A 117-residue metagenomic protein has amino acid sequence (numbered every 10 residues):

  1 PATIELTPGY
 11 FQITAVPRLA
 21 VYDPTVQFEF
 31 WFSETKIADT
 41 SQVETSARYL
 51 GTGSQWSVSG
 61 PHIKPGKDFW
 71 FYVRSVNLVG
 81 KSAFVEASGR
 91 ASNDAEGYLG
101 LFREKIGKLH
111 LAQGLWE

Functional and structural regions predicted by a protein language model:
P1-P24, P65, G80-H110: Pro/Thr/Ser/Gly-rich low-complexity, intrinsically disordered linker/stalk tracts
I4, F11-I13, F30, V58 (+1 more regions): Hydrophobic beta-strand residues in large extracellular and virion-surface proteins
R18-R48, Y72-R74, E104: Extracellular low-complexity, O-glycosylation-prone stalks/linkers
E34, Q42, V58-G60, A83 (+1 more regions): Compositionally biased regions
Y49-S57: Short, solvent-exposed loop/turn segments in extracellular or other extracytoplasmic domains
W56-A83: Beta-strand-rich modules
A112-E117: Short, intrinsically disordered, charge-balanced linker/junction segments flanking boundaries in proteins
